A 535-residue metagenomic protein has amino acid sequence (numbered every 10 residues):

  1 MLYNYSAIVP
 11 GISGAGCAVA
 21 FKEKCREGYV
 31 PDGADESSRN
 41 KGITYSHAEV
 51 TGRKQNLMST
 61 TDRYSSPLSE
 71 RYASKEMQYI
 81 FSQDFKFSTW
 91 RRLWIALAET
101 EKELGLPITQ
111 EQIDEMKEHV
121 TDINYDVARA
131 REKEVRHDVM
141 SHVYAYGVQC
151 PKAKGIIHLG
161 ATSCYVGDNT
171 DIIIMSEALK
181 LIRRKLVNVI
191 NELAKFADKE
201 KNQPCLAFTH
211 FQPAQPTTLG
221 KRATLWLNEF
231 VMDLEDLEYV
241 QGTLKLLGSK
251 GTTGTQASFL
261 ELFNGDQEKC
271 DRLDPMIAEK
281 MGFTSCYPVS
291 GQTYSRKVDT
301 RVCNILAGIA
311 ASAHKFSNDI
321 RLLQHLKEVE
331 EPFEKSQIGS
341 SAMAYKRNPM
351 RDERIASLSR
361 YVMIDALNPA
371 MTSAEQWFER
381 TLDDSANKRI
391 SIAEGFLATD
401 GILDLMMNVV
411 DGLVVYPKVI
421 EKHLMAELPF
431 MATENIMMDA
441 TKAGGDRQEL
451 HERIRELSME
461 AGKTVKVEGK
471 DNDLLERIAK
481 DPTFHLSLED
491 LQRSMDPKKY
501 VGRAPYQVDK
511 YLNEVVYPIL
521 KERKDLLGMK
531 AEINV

Functional and structural regions predicted by a protein language model:
Y3, Y29, I43-S46, T51-K54: Short, positively charged and aromatic/hydrophobic N-terminal segments
N56-A257, F263-A278, G339-S340, M350-R354 (+3 more regions): A helix-coil-helix interface module used to build multimeric assemblies and to scaffold catalytic/cofactor sites
Q78-S82, V127-R129, Q337-S357, E379-E394 (+4 more regions): Short beta-alpha connecting loops at secondary-structure transitions that line or flank enzyme active sites
D233, L237, T284, G291-S385 (+1 more regions): Glycine-rich anion/phosphate-binding loop at the beta-strand->alpha-helix junction
E330, R453-E460: Active/binding-pocket-proximal capping segment
Y361-R447, R453: Long, amphipathic alpha-helical stalk/connector segments used for oligomerization, subunit docking, or mechanical
